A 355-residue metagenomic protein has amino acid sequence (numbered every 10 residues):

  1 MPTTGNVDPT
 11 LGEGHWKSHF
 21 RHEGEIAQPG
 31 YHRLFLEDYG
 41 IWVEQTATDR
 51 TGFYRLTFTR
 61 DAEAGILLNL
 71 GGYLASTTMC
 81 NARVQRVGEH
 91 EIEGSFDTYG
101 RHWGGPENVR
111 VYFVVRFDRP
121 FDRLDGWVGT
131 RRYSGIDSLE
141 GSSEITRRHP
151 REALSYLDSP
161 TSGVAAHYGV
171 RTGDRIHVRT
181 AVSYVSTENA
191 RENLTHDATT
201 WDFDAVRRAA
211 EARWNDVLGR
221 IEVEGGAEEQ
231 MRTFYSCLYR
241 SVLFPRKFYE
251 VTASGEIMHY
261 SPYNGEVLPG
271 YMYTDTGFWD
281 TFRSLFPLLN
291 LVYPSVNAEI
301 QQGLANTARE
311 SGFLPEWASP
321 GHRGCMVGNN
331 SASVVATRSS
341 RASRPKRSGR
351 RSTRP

Functional and structural regions predicted by a protein language model:
M1-Y273, N306: Beta-sandwich/jelly-roll carbohydrate-recognition scaffolds of carbohydrate-active enzymes
R213-P355: Substrate-binding groove/exosite segments of carbohydrate-active enzymes
